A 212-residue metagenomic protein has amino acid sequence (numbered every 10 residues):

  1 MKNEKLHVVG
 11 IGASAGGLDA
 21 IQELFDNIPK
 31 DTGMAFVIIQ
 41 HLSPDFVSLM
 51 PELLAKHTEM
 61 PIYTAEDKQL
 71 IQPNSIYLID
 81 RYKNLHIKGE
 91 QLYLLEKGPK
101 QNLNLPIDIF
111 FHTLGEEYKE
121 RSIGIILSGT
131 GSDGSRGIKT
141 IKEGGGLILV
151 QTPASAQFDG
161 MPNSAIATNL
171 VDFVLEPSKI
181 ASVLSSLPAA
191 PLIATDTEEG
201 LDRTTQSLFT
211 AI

Functional and structural regions predicted by a protein language model:
M1-I212: Conserved acid/base catalytic micro-environments in cytosolic active-site loops
